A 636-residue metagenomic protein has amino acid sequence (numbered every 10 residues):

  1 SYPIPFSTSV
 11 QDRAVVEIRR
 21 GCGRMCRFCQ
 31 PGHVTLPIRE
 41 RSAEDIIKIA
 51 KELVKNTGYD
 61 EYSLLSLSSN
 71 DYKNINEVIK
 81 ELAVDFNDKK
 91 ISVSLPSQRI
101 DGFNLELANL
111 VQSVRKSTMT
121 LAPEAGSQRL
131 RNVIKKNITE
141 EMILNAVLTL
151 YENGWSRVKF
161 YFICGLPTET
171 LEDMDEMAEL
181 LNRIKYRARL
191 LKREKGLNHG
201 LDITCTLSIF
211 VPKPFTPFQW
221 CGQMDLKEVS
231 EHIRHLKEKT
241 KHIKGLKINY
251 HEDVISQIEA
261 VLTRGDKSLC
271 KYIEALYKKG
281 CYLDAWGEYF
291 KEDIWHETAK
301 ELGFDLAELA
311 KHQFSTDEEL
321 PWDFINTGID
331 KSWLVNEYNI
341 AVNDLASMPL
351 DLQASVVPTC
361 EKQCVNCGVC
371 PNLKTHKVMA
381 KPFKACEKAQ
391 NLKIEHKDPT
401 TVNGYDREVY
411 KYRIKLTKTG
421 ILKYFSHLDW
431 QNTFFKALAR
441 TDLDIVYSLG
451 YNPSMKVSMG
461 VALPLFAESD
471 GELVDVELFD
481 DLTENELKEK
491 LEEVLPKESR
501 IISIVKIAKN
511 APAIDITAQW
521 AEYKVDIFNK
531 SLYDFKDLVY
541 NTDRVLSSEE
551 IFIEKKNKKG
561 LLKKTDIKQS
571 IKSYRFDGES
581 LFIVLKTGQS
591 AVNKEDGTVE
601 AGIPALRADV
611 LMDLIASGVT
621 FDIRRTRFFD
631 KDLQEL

Functional and structural regions predicted by a protein language model:
P3-R27, V54, L95-P96, I209-V211 (+1 more regions): N-terminal pre-triad scaffold of radical SAM enzymes
T8-E44, N366-P382: Canonical Radical SAM [4Fe-4S] cluster-binding loop centered on the CxxxCxxC motif and its immediate flanking residues
R24, K73-N74, F103-L107, R129-I134 (+5 more regions): Flexible glycine/acidic-rich beta-alpha junction loops that bind and position SAM and/or redox cofactors in anaerobic
E52-S208: Conserved SAM/AdoMet-binding glycine-rich loop
P212-P214, I445-L478: Short, charge-patterned binding micro-sites
H242-T401: Radical SAM enzyme core and accessory elements
D406-V409, Y424, Y540-L636: Core RNA-modification/binding signature centered on pseudouridine synthases
E484-L495, K536-L546, V610-M612: Short amphipathic alpha-helices in soluble, non-transmembrane regions that often serve as interface/regulatory elements
